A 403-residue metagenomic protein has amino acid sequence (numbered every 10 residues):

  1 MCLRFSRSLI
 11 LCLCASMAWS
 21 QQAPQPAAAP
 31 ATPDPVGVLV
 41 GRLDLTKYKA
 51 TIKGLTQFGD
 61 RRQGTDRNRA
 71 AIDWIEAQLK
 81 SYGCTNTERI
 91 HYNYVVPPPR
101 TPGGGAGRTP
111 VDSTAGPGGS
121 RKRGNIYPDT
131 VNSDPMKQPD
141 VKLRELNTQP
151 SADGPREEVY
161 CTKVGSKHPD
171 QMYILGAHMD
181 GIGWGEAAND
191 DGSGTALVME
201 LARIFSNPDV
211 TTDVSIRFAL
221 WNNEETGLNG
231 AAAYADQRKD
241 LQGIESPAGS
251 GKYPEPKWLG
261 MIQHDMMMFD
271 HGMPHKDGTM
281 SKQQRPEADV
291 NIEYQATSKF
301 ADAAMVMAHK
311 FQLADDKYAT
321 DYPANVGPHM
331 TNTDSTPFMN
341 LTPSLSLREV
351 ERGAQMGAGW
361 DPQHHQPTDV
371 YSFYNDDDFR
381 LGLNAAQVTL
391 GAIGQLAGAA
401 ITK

Functional and structural regions predicted by a protein language model:
R7-A18: Bacterial N-terminal signal peptides
Q21-I72, A77, Y82-R89, K163-G165 (+4 more regions): N-terminal hydrophobic or amphipathic helices/low-complexity stretches enriched in small/hydrophobic/Pro/Gly
D34-L43, T56-R67, R144-P150, G181-G192 (+5 more regions): Second-shell loop/turn segments in exported
Y48-T56, N86-I90, E158-T162, M172-G176 (+9 more regions): Structural recognition of the beta-strand scaffold that forms the well-ordered cores of secreted hydrolase catalytic
A50, G54-T162: A non-catalytic alpha/beta surface segment that caps or lines the substrate-entry region of metallo-dependent hydrolase
V159-C161, L175-N229, T389: Alpha-helical metal-binding/catalytic segments enriched in His/Glu/Asp
W221-D334, L341-S344: Metal-dependent peptidase/peptidase-like ectodomains
G272-Y294, N325-K403: Active-site-adjacent mobile loop/cap segments within catalytic or ligand-binding domains
